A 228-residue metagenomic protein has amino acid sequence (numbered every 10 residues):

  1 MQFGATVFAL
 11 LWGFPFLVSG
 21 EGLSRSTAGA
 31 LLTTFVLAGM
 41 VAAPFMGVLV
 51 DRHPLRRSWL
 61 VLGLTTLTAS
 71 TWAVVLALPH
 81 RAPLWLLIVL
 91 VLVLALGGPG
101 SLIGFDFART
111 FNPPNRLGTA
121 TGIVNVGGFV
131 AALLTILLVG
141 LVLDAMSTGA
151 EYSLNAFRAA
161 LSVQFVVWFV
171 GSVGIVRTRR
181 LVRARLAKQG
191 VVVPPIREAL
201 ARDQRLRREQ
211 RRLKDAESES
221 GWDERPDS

Functional and structural regions predicted by a protein language model:
M1-P44, T135-I136, G140: Extracytoplasmic gate region of multi-pass secondary transporters
A42-R56: Helix-to-loop junctions at the C-terminal end of transmembrane segments in multipass secondary transporters
W59-V74: Structural signature of the two symmetry-related core transmembrane helices
L84-L102: Hydrophobic core of transmembrane alpha-helices in multi-pass small-molecule transporters, especially MFS/SLC-type
P99-P113: Intracellular juxtamembrane helix-capping segments at the cytosolic ends of symmetry-related transmembrane helices
P114-T148: A late C-terminal transmembrane helix in Major Facilitator Superfamily
L141-V166: A membrane-interface helix-boundary motif in multi-pass transporters
T178-S228: Intrinsic disorder in cytosolic terminal tails and internal cytosolic loops of multi-pass membrane transporters
